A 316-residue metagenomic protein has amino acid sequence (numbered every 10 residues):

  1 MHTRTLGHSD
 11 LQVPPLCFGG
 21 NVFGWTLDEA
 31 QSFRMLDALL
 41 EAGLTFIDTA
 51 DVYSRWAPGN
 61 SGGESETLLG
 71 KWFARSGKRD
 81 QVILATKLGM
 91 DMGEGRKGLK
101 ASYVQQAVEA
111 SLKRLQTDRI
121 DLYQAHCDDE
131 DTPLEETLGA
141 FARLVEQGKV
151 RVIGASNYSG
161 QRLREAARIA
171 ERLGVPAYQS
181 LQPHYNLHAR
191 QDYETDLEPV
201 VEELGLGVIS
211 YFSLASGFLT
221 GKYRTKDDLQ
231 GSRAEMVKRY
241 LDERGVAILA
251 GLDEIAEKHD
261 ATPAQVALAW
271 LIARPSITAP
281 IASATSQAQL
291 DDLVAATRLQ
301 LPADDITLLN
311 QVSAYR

Functional and structural regions predicted by a protein language model:
M1-Q81: N-terminal binding-site loop/beta-alpha segment at the start of enzyme catalytic domains that lines or forms
H8, E41, G70-D80, L112-Q116 (+2 more regions): Acidic (Asp/Glu)-rich catalytic clusters
G20-A30, D91-S102, D128-D131: Active-site mouth loops of central-metabolism enzymes
D28-L39, L99-R114, L163-R168: Short, acidic/polar
Y53-A57, D91-R96, L219, Q289-D292: A short acidic, helix-capping loop that chelates divalent metal ions and anchors anionic groups
K113-D131: Active-site groove signature of glycoside hydrolases
D128, T132-Q311, Y315-R316: Beta/alpha (TIM)-barrel catalytic core signal, keyed to glycine-rich beta->alpha loops juxtaposed to Asp/Glu that bind
